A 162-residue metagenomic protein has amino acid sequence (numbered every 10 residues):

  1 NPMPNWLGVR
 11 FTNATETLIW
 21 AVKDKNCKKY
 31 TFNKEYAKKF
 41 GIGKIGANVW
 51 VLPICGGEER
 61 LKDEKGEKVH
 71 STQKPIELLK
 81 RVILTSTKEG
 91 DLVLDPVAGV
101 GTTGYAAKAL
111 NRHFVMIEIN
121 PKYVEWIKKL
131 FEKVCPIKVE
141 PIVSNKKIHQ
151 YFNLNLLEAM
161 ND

Functional and structural regions predicted by a protein language model:
N1-W126: Core catalytic lobe of class I
K128-N161: S-adenosyl-L-methionine
